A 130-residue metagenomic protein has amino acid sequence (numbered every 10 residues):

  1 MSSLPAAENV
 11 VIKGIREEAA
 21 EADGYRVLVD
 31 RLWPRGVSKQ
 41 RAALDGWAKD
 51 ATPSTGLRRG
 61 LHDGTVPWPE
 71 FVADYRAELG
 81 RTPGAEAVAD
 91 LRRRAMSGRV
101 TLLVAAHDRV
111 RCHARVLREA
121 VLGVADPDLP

Functional and structural regions predicted by a protein language model:
S2-P130: Residues lining hydrophobic/aromatic ligand-binding pockets adjacent to catalytic sites
